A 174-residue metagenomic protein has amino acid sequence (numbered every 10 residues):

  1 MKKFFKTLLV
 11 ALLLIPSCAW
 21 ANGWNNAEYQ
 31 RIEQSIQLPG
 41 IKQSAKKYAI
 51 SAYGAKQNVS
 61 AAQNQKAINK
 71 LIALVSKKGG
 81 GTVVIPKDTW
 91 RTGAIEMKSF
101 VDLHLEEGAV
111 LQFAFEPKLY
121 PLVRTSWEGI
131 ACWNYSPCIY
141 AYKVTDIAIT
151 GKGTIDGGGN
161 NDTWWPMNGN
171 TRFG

Functional and structural regions predicted by a protein language model:
K2-V84, T89-D102, E106-G174: Extracellular "leader-to-stem" segments immediately downstream of a signal peptide or signal-anchor in secreted/lumenal
